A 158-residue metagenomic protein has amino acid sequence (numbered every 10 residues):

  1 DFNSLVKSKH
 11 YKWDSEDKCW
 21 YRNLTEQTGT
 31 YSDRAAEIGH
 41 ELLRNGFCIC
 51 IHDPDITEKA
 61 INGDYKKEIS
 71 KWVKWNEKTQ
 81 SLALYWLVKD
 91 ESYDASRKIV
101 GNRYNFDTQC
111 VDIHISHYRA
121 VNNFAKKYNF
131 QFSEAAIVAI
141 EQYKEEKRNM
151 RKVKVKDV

Functional and structural regions predicted by a protein language model:
D1-V158: Accessory DNA-engaging acidic/polar modules
